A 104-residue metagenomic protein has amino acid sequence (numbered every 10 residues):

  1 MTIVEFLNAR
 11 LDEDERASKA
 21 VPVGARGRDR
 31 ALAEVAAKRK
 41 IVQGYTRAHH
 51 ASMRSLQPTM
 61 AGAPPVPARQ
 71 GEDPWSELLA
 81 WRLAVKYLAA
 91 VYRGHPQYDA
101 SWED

Functional and structural regions predicted by a protein language model:
M1-D29, A33-Q43, L78, V85-D104: Extreme N-terminal leader/activation tails
A25-Q70: Amphipathic alpha-helical oligomerization segments
P65-V85: Intrinsically disordered, low-complexity acidic Ser/Thr-rich regulatory segments
